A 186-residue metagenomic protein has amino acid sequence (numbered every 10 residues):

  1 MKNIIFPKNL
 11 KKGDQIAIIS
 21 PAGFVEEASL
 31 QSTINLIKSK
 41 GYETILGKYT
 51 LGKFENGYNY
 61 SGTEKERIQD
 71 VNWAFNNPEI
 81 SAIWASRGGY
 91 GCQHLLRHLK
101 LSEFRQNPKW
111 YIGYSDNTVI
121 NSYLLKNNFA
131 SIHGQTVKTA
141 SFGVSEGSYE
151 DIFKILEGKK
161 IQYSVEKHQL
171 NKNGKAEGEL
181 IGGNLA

Functional and structural regions predicted by a protein language model:
M1-E79: ATP/NTP phosphate-donor binding region
N59-E179, G183: Active-site histidine-anchored catalytic micro-motif
A186: Active-site beta-loop-alpha substructure in enzyme catalytic cores, prototypically the cysteine-centered nucleophile
